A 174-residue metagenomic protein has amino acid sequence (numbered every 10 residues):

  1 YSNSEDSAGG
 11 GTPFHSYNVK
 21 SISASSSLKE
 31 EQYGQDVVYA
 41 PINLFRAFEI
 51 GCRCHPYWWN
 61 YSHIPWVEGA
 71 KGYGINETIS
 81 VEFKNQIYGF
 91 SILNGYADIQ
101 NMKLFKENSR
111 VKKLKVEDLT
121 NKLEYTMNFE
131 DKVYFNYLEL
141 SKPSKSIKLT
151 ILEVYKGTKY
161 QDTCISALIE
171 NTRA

Functional and structural regions predicted by a protein language model:
Y1-T78, E82, A174: Disordered, acidic Ser/Thr/Pro-rich linker "stalks" and the adjacent N-terminal cap of the next globular domain
F14, F45-F48, F83, F90 (+3 more regions): Phenylalanine-focused residue identity feature
K20, Y88-G89, K112, S166: A short, local hydrophobic-aromatic micro-motif
S25-L28, Y73-N76, Y96-A174: Trp- and acidic/polar-enriched beta-sheet ligand-binding modules for extracellular glycan and matrix recognition
Q32-Q35, Q86, Q100, Q161: Residue-identity detector for glutamine
S80-V81, G89-F90, L149: Hydrophobic beta-strand segments within beta-rich accessory/binding domains
F83-Q86, K156: Generic detector of short alpha-helix boundary/capping microenvironments and adjacent low-complexity segments
I87-G95, I99: Mid-length scaffold segments of soluble, non-membrane domains
